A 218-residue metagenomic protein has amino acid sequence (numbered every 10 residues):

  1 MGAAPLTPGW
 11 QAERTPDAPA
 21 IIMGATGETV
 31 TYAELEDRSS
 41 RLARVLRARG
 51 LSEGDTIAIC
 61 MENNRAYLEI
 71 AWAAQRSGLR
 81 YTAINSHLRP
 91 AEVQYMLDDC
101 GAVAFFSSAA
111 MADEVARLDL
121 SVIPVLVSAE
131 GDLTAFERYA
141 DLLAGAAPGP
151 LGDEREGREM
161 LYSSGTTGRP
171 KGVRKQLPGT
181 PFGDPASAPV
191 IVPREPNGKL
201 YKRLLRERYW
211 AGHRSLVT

Functional and structural regions predicted by a protein language model:
M1-I21, S215-V217: A short N-terminal helical cap/helix-turn-helix that marks the beginning of AMP-binding/adenylate-forming
P8, R44, A48-R49, W72 (+1 more regions): Structural core segment of the AMP-binding/adenylate-forming
W10-R14, R49, E62-R65, A186 (+1 more regions): AMP-binding (ANL) adenylation modules
P16-D17, A144-S164, G168-R169, F182 (+1 more regions): Conserved pre-ATP/AMP-binding loop-to-beta segment of ANL
A20-N64, L68-A71, R89-Q94: Conserved AMP-binding/adenylate-forming core of the ANL superfamily
T29-A33, R158-P185, K202: Conserved AMP-binding A3 loop
I57, A74, F105, S163-T166 (+1 more regions): Conserved S/T- and glycine-rich ATP-binding loop of Class I adenylate-forming
A186-A188, V192-T218: AMP-binding adenylation
